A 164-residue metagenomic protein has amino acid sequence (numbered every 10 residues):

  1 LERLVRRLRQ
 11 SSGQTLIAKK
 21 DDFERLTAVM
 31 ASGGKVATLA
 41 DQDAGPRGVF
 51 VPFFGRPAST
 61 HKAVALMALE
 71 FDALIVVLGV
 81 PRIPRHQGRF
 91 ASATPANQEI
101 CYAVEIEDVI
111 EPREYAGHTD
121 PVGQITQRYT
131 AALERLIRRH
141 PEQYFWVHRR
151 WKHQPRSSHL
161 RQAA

Functional and structural regions predicted by a protein language model:
L1-K20: Membrane-interfacial amphipathic helices and adjacent loop/beta segments that form the lipid-substrate binding surface
K20-A164: Non-catalytic C-terminal accessory region of glycerolipid acyltransferases and related lyso-lipid remodeling enzymes
